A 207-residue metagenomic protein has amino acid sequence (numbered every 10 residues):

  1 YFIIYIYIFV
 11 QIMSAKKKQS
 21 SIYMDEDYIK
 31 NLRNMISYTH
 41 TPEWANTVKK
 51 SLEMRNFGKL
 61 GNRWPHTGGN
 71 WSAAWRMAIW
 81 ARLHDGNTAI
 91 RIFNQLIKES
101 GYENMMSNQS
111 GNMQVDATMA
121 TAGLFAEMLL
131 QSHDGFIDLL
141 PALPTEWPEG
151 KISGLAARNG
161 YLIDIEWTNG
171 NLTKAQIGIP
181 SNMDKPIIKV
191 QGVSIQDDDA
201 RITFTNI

Functional and structural regions predicted by a protein language model:
Y1, V10-F136, T173: Active-site core of glycosidic bond-cleaving carbohydrate-active enzymes
Y5-Y7: Intrinsic-disorder-associated, low-complexity terminal segments enriched in Asp/Asn/His/Tyr and depleted of Lys/Arg
N87-N206: Non-catalytic C-terminal accessory modules of carbohydrate-active enzymes
